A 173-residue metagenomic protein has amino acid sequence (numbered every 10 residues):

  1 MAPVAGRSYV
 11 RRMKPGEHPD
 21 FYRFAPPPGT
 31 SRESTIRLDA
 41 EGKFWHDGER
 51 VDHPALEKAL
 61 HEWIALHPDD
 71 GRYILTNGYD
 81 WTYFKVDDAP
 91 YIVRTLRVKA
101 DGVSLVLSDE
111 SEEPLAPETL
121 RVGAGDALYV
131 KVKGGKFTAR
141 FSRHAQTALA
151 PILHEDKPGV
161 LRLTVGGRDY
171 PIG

Functional and structural regions predicted by a protein language model:
P3-G173: Terminal leader/tail segments of proteins
